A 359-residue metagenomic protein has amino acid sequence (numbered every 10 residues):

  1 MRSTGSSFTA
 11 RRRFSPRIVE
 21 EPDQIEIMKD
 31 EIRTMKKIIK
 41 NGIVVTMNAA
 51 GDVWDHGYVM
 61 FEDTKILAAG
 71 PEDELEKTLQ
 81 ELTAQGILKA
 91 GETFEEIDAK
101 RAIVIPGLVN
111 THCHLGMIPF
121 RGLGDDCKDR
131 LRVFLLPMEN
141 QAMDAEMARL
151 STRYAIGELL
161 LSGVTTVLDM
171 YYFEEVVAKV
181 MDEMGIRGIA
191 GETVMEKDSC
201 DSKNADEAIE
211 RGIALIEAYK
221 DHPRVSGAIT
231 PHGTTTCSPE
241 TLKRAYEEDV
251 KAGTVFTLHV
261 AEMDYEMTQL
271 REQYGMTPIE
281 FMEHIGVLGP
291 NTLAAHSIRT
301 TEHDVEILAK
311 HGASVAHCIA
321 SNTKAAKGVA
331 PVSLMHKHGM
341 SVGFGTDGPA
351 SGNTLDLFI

Functional and structural regions predicted by a protein language model:
M1-R33: N-terminal amphipathic/basic-hydrophobic helices that include classical n-h-c signal peptides and signal-anchor
R12, E31-I87: N-terminal metal-binding scaffold of metallo-dependent hydrolase/deaminase domains
K37-N41, T78-R130, R153, G157-L161: Replace "His-x-His-based motif
I38, G107-V109, F256-T257, V342-F344: Residue-level marker for buried hydrophobic side chains located in beta-strands that build the well-ordered beta-sheet
G42, V59, T64, R101 (+8 more regions): Divalent metal-coordination and catalytic microenvironments
I103, R121-I186, A208-D221: Alpha-helical scaffold segments that flank or form the walls of functional sites
V176-S297: Metal-coordinating catalytic core of metallo-dependent amide/deamination hydrolases
V287-I359: Active-site-adjacent C-terminal substructures of enzyme catalytic domains
